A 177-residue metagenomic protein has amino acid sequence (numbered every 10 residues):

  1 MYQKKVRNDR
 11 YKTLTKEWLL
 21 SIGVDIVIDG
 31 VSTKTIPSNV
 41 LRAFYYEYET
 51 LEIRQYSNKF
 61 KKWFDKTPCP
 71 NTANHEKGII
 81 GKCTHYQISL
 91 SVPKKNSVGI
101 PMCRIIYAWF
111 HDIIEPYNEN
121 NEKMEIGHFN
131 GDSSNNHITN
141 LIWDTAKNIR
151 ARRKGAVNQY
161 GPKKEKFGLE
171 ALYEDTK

Functional and structural regions predicted by a protein language model:
M1-M124, D132-K177: Conserved recognition-core residues within compact binding domains
H128: Residue(s) in the substrate-gating loop at a strand-loop-helix junction that position the organic substrate next
